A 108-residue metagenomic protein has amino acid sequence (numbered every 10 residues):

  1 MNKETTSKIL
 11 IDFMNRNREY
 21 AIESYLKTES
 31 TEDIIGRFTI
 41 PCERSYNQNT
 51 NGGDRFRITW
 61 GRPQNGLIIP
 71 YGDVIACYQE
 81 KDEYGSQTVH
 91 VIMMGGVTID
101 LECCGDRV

Functional and structural regions predicted by a protein language model:
T5-R18: N-terminal helix-cap/turn-to-beta initiation motif at the start of protein domains
E19, T39, D73-I75: A broad structural signal for short, well-ordered beta-strand segments within beta-sheet-rich domains
Y20-Y25: A short beta-strand micro-motif
T28-I34, R62-Y71, G95-C104: Short, surface-exposed beta-strand/loop "edge" segments at domain boundaries and coil↔beta transitions
G36-Y46: Structural detector for short beta-strands of small beta-barrel domains
E43-S45, Q64-D82, C104-R107: Structured surface patches comprising rigid loops and adjacent beta-strands/short helices at the edges of well-ordered
D54-R55: Basic/aromatic-rich interaction segments and small domains that mediate binding to polyanionic partners
Y78-G85, V89-V108: Mixed-charge, glycine-accented linear interaction segment located at domain edges/termini
